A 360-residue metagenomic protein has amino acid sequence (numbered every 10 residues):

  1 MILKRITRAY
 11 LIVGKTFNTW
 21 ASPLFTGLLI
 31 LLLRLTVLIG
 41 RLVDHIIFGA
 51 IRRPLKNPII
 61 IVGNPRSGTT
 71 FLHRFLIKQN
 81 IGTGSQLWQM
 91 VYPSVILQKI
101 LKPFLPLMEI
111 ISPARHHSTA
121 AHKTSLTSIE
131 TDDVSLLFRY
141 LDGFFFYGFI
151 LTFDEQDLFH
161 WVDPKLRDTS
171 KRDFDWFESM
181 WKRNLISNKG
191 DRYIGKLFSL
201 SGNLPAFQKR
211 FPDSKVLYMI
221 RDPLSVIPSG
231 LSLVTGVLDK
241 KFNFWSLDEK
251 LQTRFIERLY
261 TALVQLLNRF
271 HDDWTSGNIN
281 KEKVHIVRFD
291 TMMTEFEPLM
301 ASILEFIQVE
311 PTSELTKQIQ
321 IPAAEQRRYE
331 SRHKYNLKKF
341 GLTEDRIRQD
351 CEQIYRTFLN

Functional and structural regions predicted by a protein language model:
M1-L38, A50, V162-D163, D168-F174 (+2 more regions): PAPS-dependent sulfotransferases, especially Golgi type II membrane carbohydrate sulfotransferases
G40-N64, M90-S94, K99-I100: N-terminal signal-anchor transmembrane helix
I61-K78: Glycine-rich phosphate-binding P-loop
K78-W88: Post-Walker A helix-loop "phosphate-sensing" segment adjacent to the P-loop in P-loop NTPases
V91-Y193: PAPS-dependent sulfation machinery
G190-D213: Flexible, glycine/threonine-enriched loop-and-boundary segments that flank and lead into catalytic domains of large
Y193-L197, Y218-I220, I286-F289: Short beta-strand segments
F207-S232: Conserved phosphate-donor/acceptor-positioning beta-strand/loop module used by diverse small-molecule
